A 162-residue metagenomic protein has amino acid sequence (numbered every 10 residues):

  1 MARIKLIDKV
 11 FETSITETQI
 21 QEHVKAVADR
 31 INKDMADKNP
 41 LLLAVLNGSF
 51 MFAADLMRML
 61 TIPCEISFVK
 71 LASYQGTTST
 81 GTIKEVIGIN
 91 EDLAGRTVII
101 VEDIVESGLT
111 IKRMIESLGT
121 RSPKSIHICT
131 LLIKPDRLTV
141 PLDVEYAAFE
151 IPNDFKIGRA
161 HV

Functional and structural regions predicted by a protein language model:
M1-H161: PRPP-associated nucleotide enzymes
